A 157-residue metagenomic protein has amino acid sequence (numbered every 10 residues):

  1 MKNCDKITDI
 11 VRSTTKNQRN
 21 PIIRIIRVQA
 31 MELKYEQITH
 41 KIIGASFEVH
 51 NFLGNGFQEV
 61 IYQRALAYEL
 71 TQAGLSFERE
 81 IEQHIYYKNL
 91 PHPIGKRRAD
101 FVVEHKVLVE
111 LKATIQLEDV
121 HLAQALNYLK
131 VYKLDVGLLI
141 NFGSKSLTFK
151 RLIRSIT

Functional and structural regions predicted by a protein language model:
M1-Q37, H121-L122, V136-T157: Domain-level recognition of nuclease-like catalytic cores that cleave nucleotide substrates
L33-I43, F47, K88-A99: Accessory recognition modules or surfaces
Y35-H40, G44, N55-E59, Q63 (+1 more regions): Nuclease catalytic cores
N51: Electrostatic, structured charged patches in enzyme active sites and in nucleic-acid/phosphate-binding
Q58, Q63-K106, T114-L117, L139 (+1 more regions): Active-site metal-binding core of divalent-cation-utilizing nuclease and nuclease-like domains
L111: Conserved SAM-binding loop
L129-D135: Arginine/glycine-rich "motif VI" loop of SF2 helicases in the C-terminal RecA-like domain
